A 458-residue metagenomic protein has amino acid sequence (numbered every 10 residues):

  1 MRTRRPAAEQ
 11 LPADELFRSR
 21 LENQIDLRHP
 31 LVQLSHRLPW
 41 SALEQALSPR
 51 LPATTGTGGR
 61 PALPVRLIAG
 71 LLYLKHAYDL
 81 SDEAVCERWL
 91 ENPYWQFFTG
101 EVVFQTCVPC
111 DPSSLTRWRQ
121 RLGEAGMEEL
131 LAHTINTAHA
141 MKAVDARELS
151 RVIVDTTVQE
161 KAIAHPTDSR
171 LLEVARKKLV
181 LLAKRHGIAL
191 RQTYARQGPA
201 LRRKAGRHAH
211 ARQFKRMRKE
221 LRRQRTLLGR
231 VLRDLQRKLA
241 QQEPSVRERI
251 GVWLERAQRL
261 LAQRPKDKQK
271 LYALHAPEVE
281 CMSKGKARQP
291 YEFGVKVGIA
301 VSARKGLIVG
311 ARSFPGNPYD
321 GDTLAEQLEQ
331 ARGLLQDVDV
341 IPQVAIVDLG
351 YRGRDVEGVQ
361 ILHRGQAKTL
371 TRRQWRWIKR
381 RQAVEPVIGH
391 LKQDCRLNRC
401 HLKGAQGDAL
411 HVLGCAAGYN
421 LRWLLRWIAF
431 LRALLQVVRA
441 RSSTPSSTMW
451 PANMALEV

Functional and structural regions predicted by a protein language model:
M1-P49, L424-V458: Charged, often Cys/His-bearing segments associated with DNA-binding zinc-finger transcription factors
R2-R4, A46-A146: Basic, low-complexity intrinsically disordered segments
H29, A69-L71, V85-W89, P109-L115 (+7 more regions): Short, conserved catalytic/metal-binding motifs centered on acidic residues
V102-E278: Active-site- or DNA-interface-adjacent structural scaffold in DNA-acting proteins
L271-E292: Flexible, glycine/threonine-enriched loop-and-boundary segments that flank and lead into catalytic domains of large
E280-S283, L307-I308, N317-D320, Y351-D355 (+1 more regions): Flexible loop/turn segments at secondary-structure boundaries
K286-L334: Electropositive, glycine- and tryptophan-enriched low-complexity nucleic-acid-binding patches
Q336-L410: Helix-centered, glycine/charged polyanion-binding patches within enzymatic domains that contact phosphate-containing
